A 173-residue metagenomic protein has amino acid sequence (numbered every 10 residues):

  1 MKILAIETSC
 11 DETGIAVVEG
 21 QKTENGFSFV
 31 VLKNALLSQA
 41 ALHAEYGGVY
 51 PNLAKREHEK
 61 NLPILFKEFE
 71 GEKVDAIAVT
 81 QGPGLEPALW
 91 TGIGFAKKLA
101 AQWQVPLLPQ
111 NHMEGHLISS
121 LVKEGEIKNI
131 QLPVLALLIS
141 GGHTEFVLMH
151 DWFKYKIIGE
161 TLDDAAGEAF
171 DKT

Functional and structural regions predicted by a protein language model:
M1-T173: Short acidic/glycine-rich loops and adjacent helix/strand connectors that line catalytic pockets where negatively
